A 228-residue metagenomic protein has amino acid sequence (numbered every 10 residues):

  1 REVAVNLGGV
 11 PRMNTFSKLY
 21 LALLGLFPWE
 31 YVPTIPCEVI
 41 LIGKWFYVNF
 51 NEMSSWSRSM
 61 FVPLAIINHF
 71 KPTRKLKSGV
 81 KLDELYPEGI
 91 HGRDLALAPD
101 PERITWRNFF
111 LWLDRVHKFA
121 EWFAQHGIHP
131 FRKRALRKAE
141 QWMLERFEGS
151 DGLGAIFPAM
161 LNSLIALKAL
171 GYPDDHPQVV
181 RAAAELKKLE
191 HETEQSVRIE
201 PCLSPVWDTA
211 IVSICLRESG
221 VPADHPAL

Functional and structural regions predicted by a protein language model:
R1-L228: Preference for long, amphipathic alpha-helical scaffolds in soluble/luminal domains and all-alpha bundles
